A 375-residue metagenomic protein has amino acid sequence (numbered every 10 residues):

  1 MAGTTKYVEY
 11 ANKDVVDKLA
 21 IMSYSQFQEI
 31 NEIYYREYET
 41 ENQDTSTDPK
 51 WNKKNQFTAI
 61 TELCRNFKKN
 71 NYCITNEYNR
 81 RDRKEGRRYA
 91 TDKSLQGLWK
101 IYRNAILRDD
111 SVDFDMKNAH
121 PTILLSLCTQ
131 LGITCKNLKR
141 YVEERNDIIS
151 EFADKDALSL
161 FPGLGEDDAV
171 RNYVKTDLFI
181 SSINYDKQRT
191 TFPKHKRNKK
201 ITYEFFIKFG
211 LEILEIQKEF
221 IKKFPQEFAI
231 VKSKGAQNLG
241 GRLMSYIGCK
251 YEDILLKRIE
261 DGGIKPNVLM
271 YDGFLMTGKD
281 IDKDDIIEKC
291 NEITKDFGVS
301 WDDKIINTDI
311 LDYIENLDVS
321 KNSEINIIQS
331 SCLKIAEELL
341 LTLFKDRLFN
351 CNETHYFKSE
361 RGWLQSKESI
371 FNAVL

Functional and structural regions predicted by a protein language model:
M1-I101, D109, V299-K321: Non-catalytic nucleic-acid-binding interfaces of large nucleic-acid enzymes and RNP effectors
K68, E77, N316-L375: N-terminal nucleic-acid engagement/recognition segments and initiation subdomains in replication, restriction
R83, A90-G235: Helical catalytic core of nucleic-acid polymerases
D115-M116, K265-G278: Catalytic palm active-site di-aspartate
H120-L127, G278-I286: A short acidic (Asp/Glu
Y185-T190, I281-N322: C-terminal polymerase-core module
V231-S245, W301-K304: Short glycine-/aliphatic-rich beta-strand segments at the starts of folded cytosolic domains
L243-G262: Short amphipathic alpha-helix segments
